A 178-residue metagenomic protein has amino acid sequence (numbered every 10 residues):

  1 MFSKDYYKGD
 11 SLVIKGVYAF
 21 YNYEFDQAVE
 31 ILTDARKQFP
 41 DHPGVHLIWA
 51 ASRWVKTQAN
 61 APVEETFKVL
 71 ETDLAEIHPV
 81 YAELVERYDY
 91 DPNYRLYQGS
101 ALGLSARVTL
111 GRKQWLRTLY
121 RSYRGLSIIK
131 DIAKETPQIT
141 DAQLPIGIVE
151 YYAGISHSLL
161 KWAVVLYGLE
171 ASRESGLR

Functional and structural regions predicted by a protein language model:
K4-K15, A19-I31, D41, W49-R178: Short coil/linker segments at helix-helix boundaries
V45: N-terminal glycine-rich anion-binding loops that anchor highly charged ligand groups
